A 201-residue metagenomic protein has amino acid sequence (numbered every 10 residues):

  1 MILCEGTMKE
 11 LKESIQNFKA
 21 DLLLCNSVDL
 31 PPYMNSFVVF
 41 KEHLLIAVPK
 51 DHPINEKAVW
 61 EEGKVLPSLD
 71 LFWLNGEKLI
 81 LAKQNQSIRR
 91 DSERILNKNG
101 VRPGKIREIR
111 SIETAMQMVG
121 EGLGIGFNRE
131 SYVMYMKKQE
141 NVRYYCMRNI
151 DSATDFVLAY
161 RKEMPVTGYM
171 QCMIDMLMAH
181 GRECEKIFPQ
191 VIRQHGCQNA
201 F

Functional and structural regions predicted by a protein language model:
M1-L3, N97-I106: A local structural motif
M1-P32, E108-I109, R193: Central regulatory/effector-binding core of bacterial HTH transcription factors
I15-C25, L44, V101, V119-G126 (+1 more regions): Alpha-to-beta junction loops
Q16, S36-D51, L66-P67, W73-N75 (+1 more regions): Short Pro/Gly-enriched coil loops immediately N-terminal to beta-strands
L23-S27, P49, A82-K83: Short beta-strand elements of ligand-binding domains
P32-V38, E42, E113-E163: Beta-alpha-beta core module
E56, W60-N99, V166-M170, I174 (+1 more regions): Secondary-structure junction motif
R90, E130-Q139, N149-F201: C-terminal effector-binding regulatory domain of bacterial HTH transcription factors
